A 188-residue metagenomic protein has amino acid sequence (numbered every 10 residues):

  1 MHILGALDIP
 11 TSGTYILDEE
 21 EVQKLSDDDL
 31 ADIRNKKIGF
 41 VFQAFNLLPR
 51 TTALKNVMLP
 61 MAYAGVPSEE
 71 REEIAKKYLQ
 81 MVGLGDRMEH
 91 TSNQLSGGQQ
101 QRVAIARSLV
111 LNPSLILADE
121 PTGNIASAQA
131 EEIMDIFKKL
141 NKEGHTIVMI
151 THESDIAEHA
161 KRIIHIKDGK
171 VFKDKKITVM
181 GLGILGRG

Functional and structural regions predicted by a protein language model:
M1-I166: ABC family nucleotide-binding domain
D168-F172: Conserved switch/coupling elements of ABC/ABC-like ATPase nucleotide-binding domains
K176: A short, basic/flexible loop-to-alpha-helix module at the beginning of a structural domain
L182: Glycine-rich Rossmann-fold phosphate-binding loop(s) that bind the pyrophosphate of adenine dinucleotide cofactors
L185: Hydrophobic/small residue at the entry helix of a nucleotide-binding pocket
G188: N-terminal Rossmann-like dinucleotide-binding module
